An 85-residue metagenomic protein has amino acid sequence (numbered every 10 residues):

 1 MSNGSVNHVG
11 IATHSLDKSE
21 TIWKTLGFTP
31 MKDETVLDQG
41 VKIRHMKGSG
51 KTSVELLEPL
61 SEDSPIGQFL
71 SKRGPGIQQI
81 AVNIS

Functional and structural regions predicted by a protein language model:
M1-N7, I11-M31, K47-S85: Glyoxalase I/VOC metalloenzyme domain signal
K32-L37: A short, aromatic/hydrophobic, helix- or strand-capping loop or linear motif that either lines the entrance/gate
D38-K42: Short acidic/glycine-enriched loop/turn segments that link adjacent beta-strands
